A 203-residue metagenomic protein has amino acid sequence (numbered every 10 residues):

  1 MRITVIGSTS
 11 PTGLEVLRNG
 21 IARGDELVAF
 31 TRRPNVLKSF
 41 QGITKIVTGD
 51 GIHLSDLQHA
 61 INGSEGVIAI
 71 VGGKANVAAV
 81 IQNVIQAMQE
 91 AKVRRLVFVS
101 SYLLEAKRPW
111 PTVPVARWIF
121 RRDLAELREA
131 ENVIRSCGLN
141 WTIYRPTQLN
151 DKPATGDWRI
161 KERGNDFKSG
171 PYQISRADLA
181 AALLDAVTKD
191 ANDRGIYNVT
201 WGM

Functional and structural regions predicted by a protein language model:
I3-R23: N-terminal Rossmann NAD(P)H-binding glycine-rich loop of SDR-like oxidoreductase domains
T4, V28, T142: Conserved beta-strand positions in the Rossmann-like core of class I SAM-dependent methyltransferases
F30-N35, D50-G51: N-terminal Rossmann-fold cofactor-binding loop
G42-E65: Conserved Rossmann-fold cofactor-binding substructure of NAD(P)-dependent oxidoreductases
V67-V99, A125-E129: NAD(P)-cofactor binding segment of oxidoreductase domains
A106, P153-W158, A186-G195: Glycine/proline-rich active-site loop of Rossmann-fold NAD(P)-dependent oxidoreductases
N132-K152: Conserved beta-loop-beta element that borders a ligand/cofactor-binding pocket
S175-M203: Alpha-helical substrate-binding/gating segment
